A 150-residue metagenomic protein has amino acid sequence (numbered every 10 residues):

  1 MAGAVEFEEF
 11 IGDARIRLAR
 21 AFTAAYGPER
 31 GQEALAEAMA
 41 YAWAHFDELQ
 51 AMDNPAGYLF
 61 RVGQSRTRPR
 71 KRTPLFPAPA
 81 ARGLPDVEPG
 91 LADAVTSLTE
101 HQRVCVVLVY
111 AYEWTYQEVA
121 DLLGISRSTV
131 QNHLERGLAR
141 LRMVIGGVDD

Functional and structural regions predicted by a protein language model:
M1-R20, R103: A short, charge-rich alpha-helical start-of-domain segment used by transcription regulators
L18, F22, G31-A42, V119 (+2 more regions): Short, small-hydrophobic-rich alpha-helical interface motif
Q32, A36-H45, D53-T73, L138: Σ70-family region 2.3-2.4 aromatic/basic alpha-helix that recognizes the −10 promoter and nucleates DNA melting
Q64, L123-D150: DNA-recognition helix of helix-turn-helix
P69-V87: Short, basic/polar amphipathic helix motif occurring as a linker/hinge flanking DNA-binding modules in transcription
P85, V95-R103: Short helix-coil-helix linker/hinge
C105-V109: A short pre-motif secondary-structure segment
